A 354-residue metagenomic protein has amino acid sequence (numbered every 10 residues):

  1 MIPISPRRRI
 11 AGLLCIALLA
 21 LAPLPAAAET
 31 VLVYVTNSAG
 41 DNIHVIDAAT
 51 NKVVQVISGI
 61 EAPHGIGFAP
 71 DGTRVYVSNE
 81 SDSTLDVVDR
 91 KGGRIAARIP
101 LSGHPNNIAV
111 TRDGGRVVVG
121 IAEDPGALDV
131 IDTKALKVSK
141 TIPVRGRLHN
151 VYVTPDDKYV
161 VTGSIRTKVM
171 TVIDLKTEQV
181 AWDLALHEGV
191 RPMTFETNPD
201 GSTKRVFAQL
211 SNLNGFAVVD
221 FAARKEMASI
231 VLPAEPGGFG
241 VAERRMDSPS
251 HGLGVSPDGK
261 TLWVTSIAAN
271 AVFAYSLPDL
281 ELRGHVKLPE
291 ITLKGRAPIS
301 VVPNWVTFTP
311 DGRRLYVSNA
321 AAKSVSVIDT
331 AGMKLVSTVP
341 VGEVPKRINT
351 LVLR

Functional and structural regions predicted by a protein language model:
I2-L14: Bacterial N-terminal signal peptides that target proteins for export
C15, L19, P25-R354: Predominantly soluble domains enriched in secretory-pathway, periplasmic, or organellar proteins
